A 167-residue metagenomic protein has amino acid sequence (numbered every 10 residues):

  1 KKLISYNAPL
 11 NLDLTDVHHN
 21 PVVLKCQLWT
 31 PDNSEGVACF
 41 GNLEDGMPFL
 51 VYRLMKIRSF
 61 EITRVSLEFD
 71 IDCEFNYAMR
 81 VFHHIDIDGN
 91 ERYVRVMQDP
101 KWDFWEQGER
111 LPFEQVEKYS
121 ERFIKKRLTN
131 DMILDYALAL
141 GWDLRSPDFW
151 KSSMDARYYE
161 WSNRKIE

Functional and structural regions predicted by a protein language model:
K1-K2: Short, extreme N-terminal segment that most often corresponds to the first beta-strand
A8-E167: Charged interaction segments
